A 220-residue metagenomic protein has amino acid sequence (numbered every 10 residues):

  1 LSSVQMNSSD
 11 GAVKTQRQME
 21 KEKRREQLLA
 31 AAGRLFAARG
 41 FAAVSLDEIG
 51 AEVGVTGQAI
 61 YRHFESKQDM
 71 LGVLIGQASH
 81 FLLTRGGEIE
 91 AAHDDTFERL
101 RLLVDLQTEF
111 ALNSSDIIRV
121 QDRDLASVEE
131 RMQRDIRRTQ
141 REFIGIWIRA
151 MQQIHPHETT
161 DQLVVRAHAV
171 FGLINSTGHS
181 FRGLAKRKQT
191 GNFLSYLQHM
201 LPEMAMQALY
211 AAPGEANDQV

Functional and structural regions predicted by a protein language model:
L1-A12, E109, I144-Q153, H157 (+2 more regions): C-terminal peripheral helix-coil segments that are non-catalytic and often amphipathic
K23-Q27, A31-D69, V73: Helix-turn-helix
R24, K67, L74, A78 (+7 more regions): Hydrophobic/aromatic residues within well-ordered alpha-helical segments
F36, L82, V104, V120-Q121 (+2 more regions): Short, structured motif recognition centered on aromatic/hydrophobic residues
V73, G87-N113, R166-A167: Hydrophobic alpha-helical connector segments
H80-L83, E130-H155, V164-H168, S195-H199: Amphipathic alpha-helical packing segments from all-alpha helical-bundle domains
L112-R131, H179-G183: Amphipathic alpha-helical segments used for helix-helix packing
